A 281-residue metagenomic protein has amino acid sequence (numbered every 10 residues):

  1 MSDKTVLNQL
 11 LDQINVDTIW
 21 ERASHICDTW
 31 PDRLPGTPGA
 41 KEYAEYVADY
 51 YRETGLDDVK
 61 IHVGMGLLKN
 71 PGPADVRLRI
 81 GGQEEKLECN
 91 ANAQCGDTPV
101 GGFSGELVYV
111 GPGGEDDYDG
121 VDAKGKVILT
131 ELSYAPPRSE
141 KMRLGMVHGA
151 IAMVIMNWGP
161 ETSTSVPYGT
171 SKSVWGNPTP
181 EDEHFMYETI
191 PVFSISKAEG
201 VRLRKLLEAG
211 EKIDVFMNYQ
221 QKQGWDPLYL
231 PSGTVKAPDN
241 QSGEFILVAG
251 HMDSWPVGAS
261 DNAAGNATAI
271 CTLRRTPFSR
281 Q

Functional and structural regions predicted by a protein language model:
S2, Q9-D17, E21-V127, Y134: Noncatalytic luminal/extracellular "stalk/propeptide" segments of secretory-pathway proteins
D3-V6, N15-A23, G39, Y43-V47 (+6 more regions): Stable alpha-helical elements in mature extracytoplasmic
T5-V6, C89-G120, P178-S260, C271-R275 (+1 more regions): Soluble metallo-hydrolase cores and metallopeptidase-like ectodomains found primarily in the secretory/periplasmic
I14, T18, A23, C27-L34 (+8 more regions): Sec/Tat-exported extracytoplasmic proteins
R22-C27, K60-I61, L107-Y109, V127-E131 (+4 more regions): Structural recognition of the beta-strand scaffold that forms the well-ordered cores of secreted hydrolase catalytic
G36, Y134-P137, S254-A267: Gly/Ser-rich catalytic serine loop of serine hydrolases
T37, L87-H184, T189: Extracellular/luminal Protease-associated
A44, H62, A135-R143, N218 (+1 more regions): Short alpha-helical segments and helix-capping/turn motifs at coil-helix boundaries
